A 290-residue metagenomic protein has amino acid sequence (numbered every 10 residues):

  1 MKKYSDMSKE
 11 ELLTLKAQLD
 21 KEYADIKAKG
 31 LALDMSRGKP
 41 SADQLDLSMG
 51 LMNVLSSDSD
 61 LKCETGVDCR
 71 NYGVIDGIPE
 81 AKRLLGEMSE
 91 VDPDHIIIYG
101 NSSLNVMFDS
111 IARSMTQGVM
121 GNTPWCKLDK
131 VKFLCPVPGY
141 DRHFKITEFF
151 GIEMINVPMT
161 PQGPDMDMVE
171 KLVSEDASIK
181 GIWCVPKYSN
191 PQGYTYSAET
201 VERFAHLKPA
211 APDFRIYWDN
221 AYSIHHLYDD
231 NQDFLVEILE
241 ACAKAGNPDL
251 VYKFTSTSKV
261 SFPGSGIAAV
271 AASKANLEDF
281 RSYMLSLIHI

Functional and structural regions predicted by a protein language model:
K2-D76, A81-E87: N-terminal "arm"/small-domain region of PLP-dependent enzymes with the aminotransferase-like
Q44-M49, L227-N231, G264-I267: Short aromatic-enriched loop/helix-cap "lid" or pocket-rim segments at secondary-structure transitions that line
V67-P212, S223-G246: Conserved core of the PLP fold type I
G181, R215, Y252: Hydrophobic "anchor" residues on beta-strands that sit immediately upstream of conserved functional sites
I224-H225, F234-F280: Active-site PLP attachment segment
I288-I290: Conserved small/polar residues in nucleotide/adenosyl-binding loops
